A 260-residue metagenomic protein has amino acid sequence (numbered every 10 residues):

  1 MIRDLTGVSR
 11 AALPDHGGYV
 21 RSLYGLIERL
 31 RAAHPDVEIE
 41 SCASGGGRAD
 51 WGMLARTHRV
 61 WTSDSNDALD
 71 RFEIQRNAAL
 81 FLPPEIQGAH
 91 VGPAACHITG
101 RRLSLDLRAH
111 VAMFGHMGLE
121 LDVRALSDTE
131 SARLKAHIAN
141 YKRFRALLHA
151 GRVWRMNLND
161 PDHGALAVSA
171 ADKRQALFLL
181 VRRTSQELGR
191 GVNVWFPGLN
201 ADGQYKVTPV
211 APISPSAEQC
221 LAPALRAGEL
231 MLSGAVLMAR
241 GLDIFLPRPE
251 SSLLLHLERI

Functional and structural regions predicted by a protein language model:
M1-R3, G46-W51, A95-T99, E120-D122 (+3 more regions): Flexible loop/turn segments at secondary-structure boundaries
M1-Y24: Aromatic- and acidic-residue-enriched carbohydrate-binding clefts of CAZyme catalytic domains
R3, E40-S44, V181: Generic beta-strand/beta-sheet core signal
G17-R124: Glycan-recognition surfaces
I39, A112, F178, V207 (+1 more regions): Hydrophobic, well-ordered secondary-structure elements that form the walls of internal hydrophobic environments
D106-R155: Catalytic cores of secreted or luminal carbohydrate-active enzymes
L158-A201: Carbohydrate-binding surface patches
T184-I260: C-terminal beta-sandwich/jelly-roll accessory domains of carbohydrate-active enzymes
